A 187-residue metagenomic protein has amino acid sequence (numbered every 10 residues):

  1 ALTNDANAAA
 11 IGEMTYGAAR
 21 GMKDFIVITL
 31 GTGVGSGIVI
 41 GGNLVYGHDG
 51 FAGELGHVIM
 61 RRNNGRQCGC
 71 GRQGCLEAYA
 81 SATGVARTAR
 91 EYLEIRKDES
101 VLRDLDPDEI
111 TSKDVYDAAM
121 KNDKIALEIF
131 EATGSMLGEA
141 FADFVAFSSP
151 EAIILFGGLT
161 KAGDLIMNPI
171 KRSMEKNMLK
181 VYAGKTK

Functional and structural regions predicted by a protein language model:
A1-A10: N-terminal glycine/serine-rich phosphate-binding loop of ATP-dependent small-molecule kinases, especially carbohydrate
N4, I40-G41: A cytosolic small-molecule/anion-sensing beta-strand core signal
G12-M22, L44, I59-K187: ATP-binding/phosphotransfer module of carbohydrate and carboxylate kinases, centering on a glycine-rich
F25-T29, G35-G37, Q67-G69: Short glycine-aspartate micro-motif
T32, Y46: PRPP/pyrophosphate-binding module of the type I phosphoribosyltransferase fold
I38, V45: Glycine/threonine-rich beta-strand-loop-alpha-helix active-site module that forms ligand/phosphate-binding
V39, G50: Short, acidic, Ser/Thr-enriched surface-loop or helix-capping motifs
F51-L55: Structural signature of FAD isoalloxazine-binding scaffolds in flavoprotein oxidoreductases
